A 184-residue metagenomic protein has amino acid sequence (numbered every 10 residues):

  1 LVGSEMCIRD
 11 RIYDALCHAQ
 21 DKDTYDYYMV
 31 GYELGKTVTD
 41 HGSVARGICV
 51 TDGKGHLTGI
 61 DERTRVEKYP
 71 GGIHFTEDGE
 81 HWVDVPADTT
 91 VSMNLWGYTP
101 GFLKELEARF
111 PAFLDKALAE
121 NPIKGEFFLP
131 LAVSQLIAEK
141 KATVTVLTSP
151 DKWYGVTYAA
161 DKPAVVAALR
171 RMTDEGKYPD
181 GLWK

Functional and structural regions predicted by a protein language model:
L1-C7: Short, small-residue-biased leader/transition segments that mark boundaries at the very start of proteins
I8-W96, P100: Conserved core of the sugar-phosphate nucleotidyltransferase
G97, V144-T148, G155: Conserved active-site beta-strand element of glycosyltransferases/polysaccharide synthases
Y98, F102-L103, K162: A generic structural signal for short hydrophobic patches within well-formed alpha-helices
E107-A142: A C-terminal functional module that forms or caps the active site or interfaces directly with catalytic machinery
K162-A168: Short amphipathic alpha-helices within nucleic acid-binding modules
R170-L182: Catalytic, metal-anchored helix/loop core of enzyme active sites in primary metabolism
